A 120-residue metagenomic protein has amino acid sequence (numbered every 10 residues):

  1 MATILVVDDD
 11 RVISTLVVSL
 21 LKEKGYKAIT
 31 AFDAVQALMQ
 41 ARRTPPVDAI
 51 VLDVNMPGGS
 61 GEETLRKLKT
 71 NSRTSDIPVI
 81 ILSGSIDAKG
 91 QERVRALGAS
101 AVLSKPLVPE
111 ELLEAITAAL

Functional and structural regions predicted by a protein language model:
S14, P57-G58, S75, D87 (+1 more regions): The feature encodes the CheY-like receiver
T15-E23: Charged docking surfaces used in two-component/phosphorelay signaling
T30-A49: Acidic, metal-coordinating helix/loop segments flanking the phosphotransfer/catalytic sites of two-component signaling
A31-F32, M56-G59, L68, I77: Hydrophobic residue at a beta-alpha junction that N-caps the helix immediately following a catalytic beta-strand/loop
D53, S83: Active-site residues of response regulator receiver
S100: Short, glycine/charged-rich "phosphate-handling" switch motifs in NTP-dependent and phosphotransfer domains
L107-I116: C-terminal output helix
